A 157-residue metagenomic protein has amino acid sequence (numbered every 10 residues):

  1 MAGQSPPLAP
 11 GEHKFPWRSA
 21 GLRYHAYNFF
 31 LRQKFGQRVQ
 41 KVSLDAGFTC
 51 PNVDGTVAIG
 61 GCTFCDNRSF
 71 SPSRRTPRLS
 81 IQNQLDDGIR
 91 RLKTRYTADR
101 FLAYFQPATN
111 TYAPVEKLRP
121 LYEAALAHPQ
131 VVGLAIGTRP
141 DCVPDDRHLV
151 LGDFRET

Functional and structural regions predicted by a protein language model:
M1-A2, T157: Short intrinsically disordered, low-complexity coil segments enriched in acidic
A2-T63, N67-D99: N-terminal [4Fe-4S]-dependent radical SAM core
Q4-K14, A127-L134, D141-V143: Basic, amphipathic N-terminal segments that precede the first structured/catalytic domain
Y24-Y27, Y96, Y104, Y112 (+2 more regions): Sequence-level detector for tyrosine residue identity
L31, L92, A125, L151-F154: Broad structural signal for hydrophobic residues in well-ordered alpha-helices, predominantly aliphatic
C62, Y122-V131: Structural recognition of alpha->loop->beta junctions
R68-G88, L92-V115, Q130-V143, T157: Core AdoMet radical
V115-E123, P144-F154: Distinct, well-ordered alpha-helical segments
